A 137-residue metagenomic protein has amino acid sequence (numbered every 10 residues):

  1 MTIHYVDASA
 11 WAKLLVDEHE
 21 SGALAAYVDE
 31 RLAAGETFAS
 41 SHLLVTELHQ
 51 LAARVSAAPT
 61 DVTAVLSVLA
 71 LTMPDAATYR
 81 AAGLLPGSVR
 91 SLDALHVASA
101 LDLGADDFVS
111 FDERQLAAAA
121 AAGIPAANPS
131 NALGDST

Functional and structural regions predicted by a protein language model:
M1-F38, A52-T63, A122, N131-T137: Short, well-structured N-terminal submotif of metal-dependent ribonuclease cores
S9-A12, H49, G83, L101: Amphipathic alpha-helical segments within well-ordered protein domains
E18, E47, D93: Acidic-residue sensor for enzyme active/binding pockets
A23, E47, A117-A119: Phosphate- and divalent-cation-binding pockets in alpha/beta enzyme and binding domains that engage nucleotide-derived
Y27-R31, T46-G87, N128-S130: N-proximal accessory regions
S41-H42: Glycine-rich, small/polar surface segments that engage phosphate groups of diverse ligands
V45, R114, A132-L133: Conserved beta-strand edge residues that scaffold enzyme active sites
A70-A117, A121-I124, T137: Active-site neighborhoods of divalent-metal-dependent phosphate/nucleic-acid chemistry enzymes
